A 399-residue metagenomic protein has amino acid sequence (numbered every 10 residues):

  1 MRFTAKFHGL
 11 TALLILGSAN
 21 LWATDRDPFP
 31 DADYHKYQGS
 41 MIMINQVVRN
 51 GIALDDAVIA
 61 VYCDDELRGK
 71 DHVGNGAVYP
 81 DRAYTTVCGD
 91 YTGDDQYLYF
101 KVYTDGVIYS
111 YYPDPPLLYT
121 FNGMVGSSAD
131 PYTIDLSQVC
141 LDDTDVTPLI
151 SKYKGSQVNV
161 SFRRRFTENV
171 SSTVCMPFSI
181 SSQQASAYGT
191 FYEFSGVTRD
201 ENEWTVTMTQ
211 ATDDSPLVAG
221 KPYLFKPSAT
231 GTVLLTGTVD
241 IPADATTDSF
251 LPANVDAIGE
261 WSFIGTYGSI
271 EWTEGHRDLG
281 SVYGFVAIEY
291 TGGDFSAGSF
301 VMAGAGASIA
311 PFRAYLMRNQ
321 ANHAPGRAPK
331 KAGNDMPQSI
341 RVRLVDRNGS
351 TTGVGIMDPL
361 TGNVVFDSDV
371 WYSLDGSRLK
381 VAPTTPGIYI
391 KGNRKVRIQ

Functional and structural regions predicted by a protein language model:
M1-L10: Bacterial N-terminal signal peptides that target proteins for export
L13-W22: Hydrophobic h-region of N-terminal signal peptides that target proteins for export in Gram-negative bacteria
W22-Q138, L344-T351, K395-I398: Primarily marks secretory-pathway-exposed extracellular/lumenal segments that are disulfide- and glycosylation-prone
D25-P28, G106-G126, I134-A187, Q210-G293 (+3 more regions): A short, polar beta-strand/turn micro-motif
V48-D55, S182-S186, V364-F366, T384: A short beta-turn/strand-edge loop motif at beta-sheet boundaries
D55, D94-Q96, A219-K221, T385-I388: A glycine-anchored, Pro-Gly-centered beta-turn/N-cap motif
S195-T198, S350-Q399: C-terminal outer-membrane/trafficking sorting elements
